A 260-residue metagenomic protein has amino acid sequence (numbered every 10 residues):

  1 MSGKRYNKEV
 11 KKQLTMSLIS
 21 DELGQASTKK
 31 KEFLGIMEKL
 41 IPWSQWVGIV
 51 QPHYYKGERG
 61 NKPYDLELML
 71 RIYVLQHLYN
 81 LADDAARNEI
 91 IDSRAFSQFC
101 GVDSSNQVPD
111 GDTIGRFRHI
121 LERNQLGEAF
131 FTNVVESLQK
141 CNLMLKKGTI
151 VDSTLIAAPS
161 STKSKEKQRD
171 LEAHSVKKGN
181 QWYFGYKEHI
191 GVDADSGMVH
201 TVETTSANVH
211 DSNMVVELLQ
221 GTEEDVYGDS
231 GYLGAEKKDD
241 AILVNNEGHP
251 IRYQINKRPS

Functional and structural regions predicted by a protein language model:
M1-S44, Q51-P52: Charged, often Cys/His-bearing segments associated with DNA-binding zinc-finger transcription factors
S2, S17, D84, N88-I91 (+3 more regions): Polybasic low-complexity intrinsically disordered regions
K4-Y6, R59-N61, K257-S260: Arg/Lys-rich, glycine/proline-spaced intrinsically disordered segments in nuclear chromatin/transcription regulators
K30, W43, D65-R71, D92 (+2 more regions): Short runs of predominantly hydrophobic/aromatic residues within well-ordered alpha helices that form helix-helix
P42, G60-E67, N106-D110: Secondary-structure capping and boundary motifs in well-ordered enzyme cores
V47-E67: An N-terminal domain-cap segment
L68-N80: Alpha-helical support elements that line or immediately flank enzyme active sites and cofactor-binding pockets
